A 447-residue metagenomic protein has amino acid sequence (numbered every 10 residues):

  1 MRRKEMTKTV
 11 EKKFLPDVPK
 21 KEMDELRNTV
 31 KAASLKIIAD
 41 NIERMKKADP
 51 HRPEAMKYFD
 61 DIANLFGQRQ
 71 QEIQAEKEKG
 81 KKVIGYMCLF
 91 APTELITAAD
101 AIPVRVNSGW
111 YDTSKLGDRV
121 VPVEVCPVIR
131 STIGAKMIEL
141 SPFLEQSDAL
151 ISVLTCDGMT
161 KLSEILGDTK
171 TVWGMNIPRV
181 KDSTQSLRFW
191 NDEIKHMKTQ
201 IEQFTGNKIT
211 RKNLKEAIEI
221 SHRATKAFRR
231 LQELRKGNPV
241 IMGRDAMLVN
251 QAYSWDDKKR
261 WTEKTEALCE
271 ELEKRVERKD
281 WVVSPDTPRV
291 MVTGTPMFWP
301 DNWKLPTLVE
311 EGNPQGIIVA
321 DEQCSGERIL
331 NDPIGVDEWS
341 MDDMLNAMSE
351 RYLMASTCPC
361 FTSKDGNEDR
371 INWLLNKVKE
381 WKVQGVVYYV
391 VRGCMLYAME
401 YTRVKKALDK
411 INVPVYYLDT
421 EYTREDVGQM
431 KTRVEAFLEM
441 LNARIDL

Functional and structural regions predicted by a protein language model:
E5, T29-K46, R52-M137, P142-F143: Generic N-terminal leader/targeting and pre-domain segments
T7-K82, K195, T199-D332, S363: A charged, amphipathic alpha-helical module
E78, L89-F90, L95-G109, S114-G117 (+2 more regions): Redox- and metal-dependent alpha/beta enzyme cores, enriched for Fe-S-associated oxidoreductases and cofactor-handling
V83, D148-A149, R289, G385: Structural motif
D112-P122, D182-L187, E327-P333, D426-Q429: Short, charged, surface-exposed secondary-structure boundary motifs
I133-Q200: Acidic/His-rich segments in extracytoplasmic proteins that coordinate ligands and/or metal ions
K136, D365-K382, M399-E400: A short, acidic, amphipathic alpha-helical segment used as a generic capping/interface helix at domain edges
K405, D409, V415-L447: C-terminal regions of proteins
